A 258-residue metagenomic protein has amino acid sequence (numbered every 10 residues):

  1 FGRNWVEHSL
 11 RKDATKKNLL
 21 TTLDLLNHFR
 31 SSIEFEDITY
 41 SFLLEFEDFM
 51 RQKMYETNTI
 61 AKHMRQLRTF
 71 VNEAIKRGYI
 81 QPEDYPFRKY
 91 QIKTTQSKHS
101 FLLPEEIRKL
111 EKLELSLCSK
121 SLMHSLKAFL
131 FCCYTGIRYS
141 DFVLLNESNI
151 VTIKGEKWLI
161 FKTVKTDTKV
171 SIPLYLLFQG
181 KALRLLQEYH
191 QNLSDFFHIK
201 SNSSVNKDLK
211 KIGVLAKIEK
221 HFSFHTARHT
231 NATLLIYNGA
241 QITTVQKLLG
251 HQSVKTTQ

Functional and structural regions predicted by a protein language model:
F1-K53: Basic/aromatic-enriched alpha-helical hairpins
L25, I33-I38, Q52-P86, S140: N-terminal DNA-binding recognition helix of tyrosine site-specific recombinases/integrases
T57, A61, K76, I80-Y139: Basic, Lys/Arg- and aromatic-enriched nucleic-acid-binding interface segment
R88, T135, L144-R184: Conserved tyrosine-mediated DNA breakage-rejoining catalytic core shared by Y-recombinases
M123-A128, I199-S203, E219-G239: Short basic/aromatic active-site micro-motif
L130, Y134, D141, K211 (+1 more regions): C-terminal catalytic core of tyrosine-transesterase DNA break-rejoin enzymes
N149-E156, E219-K220, A240-Q258: Short, polar N-cap/turn motifs at the start of nucleic acid-interacting alpha helices
V164-K211: C-terminal catalytic core of Y-nucleophile DNA break-rejoin enzymes
